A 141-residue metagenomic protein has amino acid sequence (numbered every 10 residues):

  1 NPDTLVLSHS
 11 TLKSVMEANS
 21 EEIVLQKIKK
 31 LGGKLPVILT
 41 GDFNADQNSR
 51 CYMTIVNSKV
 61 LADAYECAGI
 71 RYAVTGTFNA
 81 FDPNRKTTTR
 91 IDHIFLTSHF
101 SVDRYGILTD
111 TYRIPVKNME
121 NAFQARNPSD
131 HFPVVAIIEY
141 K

Functional and structural regions predicted by a protein language model:
S8-S14: Glycine-rich phosphate-binding "P-loop"
V15-I38, F43-K141: Metal-dependent phosphoester-hydrolase catalytic domains
